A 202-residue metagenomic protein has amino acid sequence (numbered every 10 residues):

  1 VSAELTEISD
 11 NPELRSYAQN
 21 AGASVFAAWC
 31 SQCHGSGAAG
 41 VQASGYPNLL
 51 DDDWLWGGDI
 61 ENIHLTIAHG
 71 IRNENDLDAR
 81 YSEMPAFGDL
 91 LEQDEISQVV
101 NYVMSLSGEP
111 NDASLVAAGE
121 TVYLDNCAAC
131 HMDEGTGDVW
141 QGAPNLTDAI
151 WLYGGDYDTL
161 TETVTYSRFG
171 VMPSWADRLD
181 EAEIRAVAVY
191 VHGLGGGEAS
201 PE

Functional and structural regions predicted by a protein language model:
V1-E7, P12-E13, A199-E202: N-terminal export/targeting leaders of redox proteins
R15-G37, N111-G137, D148, G154-G155 (+2 more regions): Sequence/structural segment immediately N-terminal to covalent heme-attachment motifs in c-type and related
Q19, Y46, S82-M84: Extracytoplasmic c-type cytochrome modules immediately beyond a signal peptide or single-pass transmembrane anchor
A23, A27-G57, E61-N62, A68: Membrane-embedded segments
G40, N73-N75, E109: Secretory-pathway/luminal and periplasmic proteins that interact with or process carbohydrate-rich
L50-V103, D138-G196: Extracytoplasmic electron-transfer domains, predominantly the class I c-type cytochrome c fold
N101-Y102, S107-P110, D125: Flexible, glycine-rich surface segments
